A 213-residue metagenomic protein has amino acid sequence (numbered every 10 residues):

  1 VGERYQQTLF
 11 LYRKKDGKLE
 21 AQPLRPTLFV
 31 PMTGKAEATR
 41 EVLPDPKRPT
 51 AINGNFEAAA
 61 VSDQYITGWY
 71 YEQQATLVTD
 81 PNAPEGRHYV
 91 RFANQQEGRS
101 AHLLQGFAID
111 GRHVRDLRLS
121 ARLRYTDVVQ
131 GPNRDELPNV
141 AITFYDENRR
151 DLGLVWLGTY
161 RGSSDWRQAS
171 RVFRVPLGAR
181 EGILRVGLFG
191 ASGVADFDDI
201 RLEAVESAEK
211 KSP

Functional and structural regions predicted by a protein language model:
V1-E3, D80-P81: Short linear motifs in intrinsically disordered
G2-T50: Active-site capping/gating segments
V42-P213: Extracellular and organelle-lumenal recognition/adhesion modules and their flexible linkers in secreted
